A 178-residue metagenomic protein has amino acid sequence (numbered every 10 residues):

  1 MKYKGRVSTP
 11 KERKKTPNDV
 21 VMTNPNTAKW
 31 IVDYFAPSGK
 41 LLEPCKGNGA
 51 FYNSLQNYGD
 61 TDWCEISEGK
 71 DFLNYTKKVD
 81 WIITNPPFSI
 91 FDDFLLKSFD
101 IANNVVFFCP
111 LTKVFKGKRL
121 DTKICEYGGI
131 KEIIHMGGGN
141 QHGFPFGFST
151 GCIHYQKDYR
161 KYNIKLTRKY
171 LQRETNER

Functional and structural regions predicted by a protein language model:
M1-R178: Class I S-adenosyl-L-methionine-dependent methyltransferase catalytic core
